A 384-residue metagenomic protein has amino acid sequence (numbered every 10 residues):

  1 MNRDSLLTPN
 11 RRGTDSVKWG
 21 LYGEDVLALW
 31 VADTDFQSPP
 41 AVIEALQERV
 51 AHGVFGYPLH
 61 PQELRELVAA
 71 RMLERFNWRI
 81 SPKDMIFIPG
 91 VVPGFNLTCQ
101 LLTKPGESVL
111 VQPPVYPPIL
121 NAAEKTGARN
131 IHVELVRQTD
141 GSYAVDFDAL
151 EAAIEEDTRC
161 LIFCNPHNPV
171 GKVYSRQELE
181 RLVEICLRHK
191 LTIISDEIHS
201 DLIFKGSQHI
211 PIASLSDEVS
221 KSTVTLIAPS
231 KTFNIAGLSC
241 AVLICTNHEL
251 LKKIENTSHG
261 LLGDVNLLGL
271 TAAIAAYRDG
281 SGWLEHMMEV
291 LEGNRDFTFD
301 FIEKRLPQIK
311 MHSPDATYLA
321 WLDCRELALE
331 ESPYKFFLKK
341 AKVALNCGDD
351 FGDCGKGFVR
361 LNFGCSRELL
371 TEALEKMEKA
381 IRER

Functional and structural regions predicted by a protein language model:
M1-G90, L97, R278, R384: N-terminal small-domain helix-loop-helix segment of the aminotransferase-like
E44, D217, K221-E292, R382: Conserved core segment of the aminotransferase class I/II
F55-E184, D201-L202, H209-S214, E218: Conserved core of the PLP fold type I
S81-P82, S313-Y318, K356: Short Gly/Ser/Thr- and Asp/Glu-enriched loop/turn motifs at secondary-structure junctions
T126, R188-H189, V219, A341 (+1 more regions): Helix C-cap/helix->beta junction micro-motif
I274, V290-F299, M311-C324: Conserved glycine-rich beta-strand-loop-beta hairpin in the small C-terminal domain of fold type I
F336-L345, F351-R384: PLP-dependent enzyme catalytic core of the Aspartate aminotransferase-like
